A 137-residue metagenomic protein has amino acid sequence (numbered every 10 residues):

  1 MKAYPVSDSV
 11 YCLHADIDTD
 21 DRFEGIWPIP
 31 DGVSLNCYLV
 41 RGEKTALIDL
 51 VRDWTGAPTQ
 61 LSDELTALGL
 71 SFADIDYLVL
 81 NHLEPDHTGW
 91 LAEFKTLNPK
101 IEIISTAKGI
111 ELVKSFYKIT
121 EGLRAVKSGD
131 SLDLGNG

Functional and structural regions predicted by a protein language model:
M1, R41, D74-L78: Alpha-helical hydrophobic/aromatic positions enriched in membrane-embedded helices and signal peptides
A3-A67: Conserved beta-strand hairpin/beta-sheet module of binuclear metal-dependent hydrolase folds, prominently
P5-D8, I104-G137: Metallo-beta-lactamase
D20, T55, L83-T88, I110-V113: Active-site environment of divalent metal-dependent phosphoester hydrolases
E43-K44, I75, P99-K100, I119-T120 (+1 more regions): Short coil/turn connectors at secondary-structure junctions
A57-I104: Active-site metal-binding motif and surrounding structural segment of the metallo-beta-lactamase
